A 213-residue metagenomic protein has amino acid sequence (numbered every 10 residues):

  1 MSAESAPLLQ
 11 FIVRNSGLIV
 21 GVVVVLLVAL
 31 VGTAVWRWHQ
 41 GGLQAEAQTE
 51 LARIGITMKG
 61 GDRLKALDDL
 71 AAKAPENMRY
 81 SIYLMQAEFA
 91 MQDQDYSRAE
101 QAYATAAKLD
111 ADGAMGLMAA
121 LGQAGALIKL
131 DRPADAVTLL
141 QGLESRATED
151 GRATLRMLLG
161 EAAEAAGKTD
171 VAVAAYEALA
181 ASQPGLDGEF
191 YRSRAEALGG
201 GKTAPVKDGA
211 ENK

Functional and structural regions predicted by a protein language model:
M1-V25: N-terminal positive-inside, membrane-proximal cytosolic segments immediately preceding the first
L43, A74-R79, R98, M115 (+2 more regions): Structural signature of alpha-solenoid helical repeat junctions
G60-G61, Y96, P133, T169: TPR-repeat structural position
